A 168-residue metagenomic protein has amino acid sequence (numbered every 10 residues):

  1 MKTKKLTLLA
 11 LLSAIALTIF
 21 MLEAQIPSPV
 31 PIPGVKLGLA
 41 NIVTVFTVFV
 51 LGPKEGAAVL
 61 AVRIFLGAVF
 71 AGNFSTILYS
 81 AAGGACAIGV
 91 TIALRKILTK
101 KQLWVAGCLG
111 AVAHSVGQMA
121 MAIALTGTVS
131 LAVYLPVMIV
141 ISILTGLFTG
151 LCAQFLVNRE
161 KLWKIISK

Functional and structural regions predicted by a protein language model:
M1-L12, L37, N41, G56 (+5 more regions): Residue-level signature of transmembrane alpha-helical entry/exit and packing/kink sites in multi-pass membrane
M1-T47: Hydrophobic transmembrane alpha-helices
T7, L11-S13, T18, V59 (+1 more regions): Short helix-perturbing small/polar motifs within transmembrane alpha-helices
L17, M21, I42-F46, F65-V69 (+2 more regions): Alpha-helical transmembrane segments of multipass membrane proteins
F20-L37, V62-I92, T126-L135: Interfacial aromatic-anchored transmembrane helix boundaries in multi-pass membrane proteins
P33, N73, I77-L78, A93-K168: Membrane-embedded alpha-helical hairpins and interfacial helices in multi-pass inner-membrane proteins
